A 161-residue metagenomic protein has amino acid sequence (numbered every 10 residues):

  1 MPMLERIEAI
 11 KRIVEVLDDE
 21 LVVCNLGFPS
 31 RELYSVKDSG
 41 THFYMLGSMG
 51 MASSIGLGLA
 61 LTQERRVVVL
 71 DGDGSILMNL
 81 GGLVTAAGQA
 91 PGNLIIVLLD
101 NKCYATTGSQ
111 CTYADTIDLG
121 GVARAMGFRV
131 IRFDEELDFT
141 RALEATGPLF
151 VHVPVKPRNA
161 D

Functional and structural regions predicted by a protein language model:
P2-M3: Feature captures the catalytic ectodomains and active-site-proximal regions of enzymes that hydrolyze or transfer
R6-K11, V16, E32-A160: Thiamine diphosphate
E20-Y34: N-terminal glycine-rich anion-binding loops that anchor highly charged ligand groups
